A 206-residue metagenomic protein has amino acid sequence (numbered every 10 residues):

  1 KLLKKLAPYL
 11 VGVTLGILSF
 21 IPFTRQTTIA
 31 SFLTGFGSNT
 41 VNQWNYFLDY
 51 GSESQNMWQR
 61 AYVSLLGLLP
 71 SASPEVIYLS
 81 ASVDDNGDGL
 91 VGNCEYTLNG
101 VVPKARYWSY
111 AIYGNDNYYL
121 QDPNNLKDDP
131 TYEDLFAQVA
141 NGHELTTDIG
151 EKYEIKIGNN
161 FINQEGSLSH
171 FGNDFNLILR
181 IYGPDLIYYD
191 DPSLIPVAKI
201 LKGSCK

Functional and structural regions predicted by a protein language model:
K1-K206: A compositional/structural signature for long, glycine/proline-rich flexible linkers and loops on extracytoplasmic
